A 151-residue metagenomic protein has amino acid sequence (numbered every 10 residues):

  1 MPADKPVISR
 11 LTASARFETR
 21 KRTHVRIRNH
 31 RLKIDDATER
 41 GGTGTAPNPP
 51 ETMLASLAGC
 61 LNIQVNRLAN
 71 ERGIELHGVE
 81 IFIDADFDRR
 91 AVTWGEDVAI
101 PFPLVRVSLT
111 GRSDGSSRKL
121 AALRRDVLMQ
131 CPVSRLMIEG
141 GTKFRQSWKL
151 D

Functional and structural regions predicted by a protein language model:
M1-A55, N66-D151: Extended beta-strand/beta-hairpin segments
L57-L61: Alpha-helical metal-binding/catalytic segments enriched in His/Glu/Asp
